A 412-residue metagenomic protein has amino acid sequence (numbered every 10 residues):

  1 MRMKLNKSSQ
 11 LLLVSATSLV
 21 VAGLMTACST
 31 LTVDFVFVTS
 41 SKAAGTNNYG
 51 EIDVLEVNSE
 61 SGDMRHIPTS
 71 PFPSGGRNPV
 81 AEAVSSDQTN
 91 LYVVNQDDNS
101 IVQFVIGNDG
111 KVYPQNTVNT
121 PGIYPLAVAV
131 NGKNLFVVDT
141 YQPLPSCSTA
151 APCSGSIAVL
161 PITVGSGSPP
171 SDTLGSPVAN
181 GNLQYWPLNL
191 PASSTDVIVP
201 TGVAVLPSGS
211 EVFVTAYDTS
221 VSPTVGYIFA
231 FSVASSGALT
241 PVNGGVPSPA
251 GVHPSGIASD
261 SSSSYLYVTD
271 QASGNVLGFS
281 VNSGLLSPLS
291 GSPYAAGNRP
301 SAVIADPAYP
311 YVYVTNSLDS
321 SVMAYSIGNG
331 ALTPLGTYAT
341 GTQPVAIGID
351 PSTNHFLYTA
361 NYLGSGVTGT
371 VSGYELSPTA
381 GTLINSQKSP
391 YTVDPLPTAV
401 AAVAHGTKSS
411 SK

Functional and structural regions predicted by a protein language model:
R2-S15: Bacterial N-terminal signal peptides that target proteins for export
K7-Q10, V20, N243: Intrinsically disordered, low-complexity repeat segments enriched in small/polar residues
V14-L24: Bacterial N-terminal signal peptides
L24, C28-K412: Predominantly soluble domains enriched in secretory-pathway, periplasmic, or organellar proteins
